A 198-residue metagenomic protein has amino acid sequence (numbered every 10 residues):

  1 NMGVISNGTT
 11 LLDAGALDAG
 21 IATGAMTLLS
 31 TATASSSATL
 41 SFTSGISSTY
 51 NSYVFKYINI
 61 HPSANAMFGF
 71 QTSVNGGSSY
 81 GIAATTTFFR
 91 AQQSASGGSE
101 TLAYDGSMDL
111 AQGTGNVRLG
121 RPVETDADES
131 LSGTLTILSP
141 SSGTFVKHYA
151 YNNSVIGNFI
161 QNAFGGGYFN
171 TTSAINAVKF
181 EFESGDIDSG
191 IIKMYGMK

Functional and structural regions predicted by a protein language model:
G3-K198: Surface-exposed molecular-recognition determinants
